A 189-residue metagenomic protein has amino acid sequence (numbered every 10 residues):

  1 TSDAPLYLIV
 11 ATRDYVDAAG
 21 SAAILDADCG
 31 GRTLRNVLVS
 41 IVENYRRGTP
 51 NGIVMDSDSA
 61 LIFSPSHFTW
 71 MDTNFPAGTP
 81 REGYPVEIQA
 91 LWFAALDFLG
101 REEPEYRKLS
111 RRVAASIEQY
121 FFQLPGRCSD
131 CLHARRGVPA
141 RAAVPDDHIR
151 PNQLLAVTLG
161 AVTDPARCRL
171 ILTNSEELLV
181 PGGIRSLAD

Functional and structural regions predicted by a protein language model:
T1, L61-G83, A134-A142: Acidic/His metal-coordination segments adjacent to aromatic residues that form catalytic metal sites in metalloenzymes
A4-P5, L34, I88: Amphipathic alpha-helix face/heptad-repeat signature
P5-A27, L38-V42: Hydrophobic or amphipathic alpha-helical targeting/insertion segments
Y7-V10, W70, A77, W92 (+1 more regions): Bulky hydrophobic/aromatic packing residues
Y15-R32, L96-K108: Inter-helical turn/loop segments and adjacent helix faces that build the functional surface of alpha-helical bundle
I24-F75: Replace the tail clause
V39, E43-R46, G52-D56, P80-P85 (+1 more regions): Catalytic cores of carbohydrate-active enzymes
